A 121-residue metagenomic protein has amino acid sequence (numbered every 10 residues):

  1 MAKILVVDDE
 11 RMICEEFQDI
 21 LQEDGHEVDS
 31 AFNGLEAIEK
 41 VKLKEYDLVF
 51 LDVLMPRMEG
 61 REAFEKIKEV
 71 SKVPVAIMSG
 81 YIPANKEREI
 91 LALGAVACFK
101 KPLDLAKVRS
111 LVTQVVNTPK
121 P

Functional and structural regions predicted by a protein language model:
R11-D29: Two-component/phosphorelay signaling modules centered on CheY-like receiver
N33-E36, E59-A63: Acidic catalytic/metal-coordinating carboxylates
K42-K44, K66-V73, L93: Conserved phosphotransfer cores of two-component systems
K44-F50: Active-site beta3 strand of CheY-like receiver
M55: Receiver (REC) domain active-site loop signature in two-component systems and cognate sites in sensor histidine kinases
E62, I82-F99, K107-S110: Alpha4 helix (beta4-alpha4-beta5 surface) of REC/receiver domains from two-component response regulators
M78-S79: Hydrophobic/aromatic residues positioned on beta-strands within the core alpha/beta folds
D104: Receiver (REC) domain switch/active-site region of two-component response regulators
